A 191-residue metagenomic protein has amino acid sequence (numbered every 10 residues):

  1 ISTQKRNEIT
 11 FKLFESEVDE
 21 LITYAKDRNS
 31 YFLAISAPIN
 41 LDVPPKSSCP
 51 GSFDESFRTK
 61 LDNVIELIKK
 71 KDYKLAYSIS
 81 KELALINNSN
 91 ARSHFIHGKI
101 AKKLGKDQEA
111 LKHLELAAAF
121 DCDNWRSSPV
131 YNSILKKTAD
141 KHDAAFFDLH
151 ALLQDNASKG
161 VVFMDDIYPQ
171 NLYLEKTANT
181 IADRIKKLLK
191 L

Functional and structural regions predicted by a protein language model:
I1-K137, H142, L152-F163: Serine-dependent acyl-ester chemistry module
F11, E15, N171-A182, K186: Short, amphipathic alpha-helical "lid/cap" segments that border enzyme active or binding sites
K26, L104, I181-L191: Short, hydrophobic alpha-helical segments
F146-D148: Conserved beta-strand scaffold positions in the cores of enzyme catalytic domains, especially in NTP/NDP-utilizing
V161-L172: Conserved PLP-binding active-site segment of the aspartate aminotransferase-like
